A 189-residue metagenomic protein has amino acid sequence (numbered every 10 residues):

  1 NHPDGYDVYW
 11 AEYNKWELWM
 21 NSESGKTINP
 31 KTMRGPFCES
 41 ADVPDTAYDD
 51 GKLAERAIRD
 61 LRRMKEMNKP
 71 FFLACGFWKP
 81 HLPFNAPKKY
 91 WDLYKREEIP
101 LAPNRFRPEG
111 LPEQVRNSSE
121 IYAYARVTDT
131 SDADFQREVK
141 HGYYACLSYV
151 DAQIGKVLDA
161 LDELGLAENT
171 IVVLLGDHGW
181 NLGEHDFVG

Functional and structural regions predicted by a protein language model:
N1: His/Cys-centered metal/cofactor-coordination and adjacent catalytic loops
Y9-E55, R59-P70, A74-G189: Active-site-proximal cap/lid insertion segments
